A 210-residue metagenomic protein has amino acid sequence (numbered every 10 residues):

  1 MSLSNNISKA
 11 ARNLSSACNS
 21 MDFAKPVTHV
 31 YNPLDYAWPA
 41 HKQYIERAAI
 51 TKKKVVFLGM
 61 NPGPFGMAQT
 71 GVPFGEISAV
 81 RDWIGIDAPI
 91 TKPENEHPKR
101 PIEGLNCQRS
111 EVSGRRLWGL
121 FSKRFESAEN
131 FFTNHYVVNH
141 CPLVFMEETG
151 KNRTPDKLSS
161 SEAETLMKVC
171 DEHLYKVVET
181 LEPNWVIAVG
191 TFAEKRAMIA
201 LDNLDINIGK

Functional and structural regions predicted by a protein language model:
S2-W185, E194-M198: A polyanion-binding, active-site-adjacent surface
T191: Flexible loop residues that form catalytic and substrate-binding hotspots at small-molecule/glycan-binding clefts
A200-L204: Glycosyltransferases and closely related glycan-assembly transferases that use nucleotide-activated donors
D205-K210: Short, flexible loop segments at boundaries between secondary-structure elements
